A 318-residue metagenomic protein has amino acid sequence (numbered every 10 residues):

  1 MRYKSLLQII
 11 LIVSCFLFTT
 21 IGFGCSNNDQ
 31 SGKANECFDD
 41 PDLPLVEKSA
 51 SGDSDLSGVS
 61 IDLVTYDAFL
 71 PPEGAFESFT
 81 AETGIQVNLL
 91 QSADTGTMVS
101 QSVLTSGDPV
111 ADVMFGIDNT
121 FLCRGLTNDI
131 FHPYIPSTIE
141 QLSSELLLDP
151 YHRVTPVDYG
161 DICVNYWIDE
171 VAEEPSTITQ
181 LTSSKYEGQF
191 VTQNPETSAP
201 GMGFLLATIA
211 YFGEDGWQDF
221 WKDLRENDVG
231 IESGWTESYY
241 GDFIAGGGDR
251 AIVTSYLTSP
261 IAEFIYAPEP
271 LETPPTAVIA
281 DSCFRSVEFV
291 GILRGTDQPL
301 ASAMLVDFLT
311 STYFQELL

Functional and structural regions predicted by a protein language model:
S26-N28: Bacterial signal peptide processing site
G32-R124: Early extracytoplasmic/lumenal segment of secretory-pathway proteins
G52, P109-M114, H132-V164, T179 (+1 more regions): A structural signal for short loop-to-beta-strand junctions that line the ligand-binding cleft of periplasmic/secreted
V64-D67, P150, V154, Y166-I168 (+3 more regions): Short beta-strand->loop
F131-E140, H152-P156, T179-T182, L257 (+2 more regions): Short beta-strand->loop
N165-E170, I209, S286-A301, L317-L318: A bilobed periplasmic-binding-protein/Venus flytrap-type ligand-binding module shared by bacterial periplasmic
G188-T197, F308-L318: Periplasmic-binding protein-like
A207-S282: Ligand-binding pocket segment of bilobal, Venus flytrap-like solute-binding proteins
